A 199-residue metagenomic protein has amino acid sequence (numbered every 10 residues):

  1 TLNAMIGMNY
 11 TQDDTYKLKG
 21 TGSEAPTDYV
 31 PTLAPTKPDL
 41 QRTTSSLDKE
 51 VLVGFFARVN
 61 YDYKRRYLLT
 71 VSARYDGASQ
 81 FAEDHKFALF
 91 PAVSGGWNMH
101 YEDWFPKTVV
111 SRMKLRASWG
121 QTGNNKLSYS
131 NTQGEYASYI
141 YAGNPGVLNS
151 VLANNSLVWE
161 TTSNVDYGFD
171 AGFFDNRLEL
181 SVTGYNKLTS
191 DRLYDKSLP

Functional and structural regions predicted by a protein language model:
T1-P199: Extracellular/periplasmic, surface-exposed regions of secreted and cell-surface proteins
